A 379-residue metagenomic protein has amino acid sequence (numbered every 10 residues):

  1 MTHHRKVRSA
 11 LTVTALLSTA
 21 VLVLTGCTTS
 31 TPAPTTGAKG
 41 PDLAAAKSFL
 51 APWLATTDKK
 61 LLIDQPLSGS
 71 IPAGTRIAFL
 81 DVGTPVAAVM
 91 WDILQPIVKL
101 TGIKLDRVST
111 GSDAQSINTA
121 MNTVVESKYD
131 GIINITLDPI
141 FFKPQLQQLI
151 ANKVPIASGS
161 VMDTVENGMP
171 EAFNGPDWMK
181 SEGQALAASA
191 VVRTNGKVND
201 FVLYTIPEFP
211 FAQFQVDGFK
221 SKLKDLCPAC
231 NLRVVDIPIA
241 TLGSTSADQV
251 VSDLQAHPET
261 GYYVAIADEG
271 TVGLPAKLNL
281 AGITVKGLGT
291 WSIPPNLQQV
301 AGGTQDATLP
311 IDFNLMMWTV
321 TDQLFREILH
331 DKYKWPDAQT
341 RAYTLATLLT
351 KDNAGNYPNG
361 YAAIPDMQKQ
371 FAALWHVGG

Functional and structural regions predicted by a protein language model:
L24-T36: Bacterial lipoprotein signal-peptidase II cleavage site
P34-P66, S70-I93, D106-N118, T123 (+3 more regions): Extracytoplasmic "Venus flytrap"
T36, I140-S181, D200, I293-A301 (+2 more regions): Flexible loop/hinge segments that line or gate small-molecule binding clefts
T36-G74, M317-G379: Hinge/cleft segment of the Venus flytrap/periplasmic-binding protein
L62-D64, F173-F201, Q213-F214, S246-A247 (+2 more regions): Hydrophobic alpha-helical segments within soluble ligand-binding/sensing domains
R76-F79, L94-P96, Q184-C227, L232-D236 (+1 more regions): An alpha-beta-alpha
G111-T164, A172-D177, D268-P275: Beta-alpha junction/loop-to-helix N-cap segments that form part of ligand/metal-binding clefts
I132-A151, F219, I239-Q299: Hydrophobic alpha-helical
